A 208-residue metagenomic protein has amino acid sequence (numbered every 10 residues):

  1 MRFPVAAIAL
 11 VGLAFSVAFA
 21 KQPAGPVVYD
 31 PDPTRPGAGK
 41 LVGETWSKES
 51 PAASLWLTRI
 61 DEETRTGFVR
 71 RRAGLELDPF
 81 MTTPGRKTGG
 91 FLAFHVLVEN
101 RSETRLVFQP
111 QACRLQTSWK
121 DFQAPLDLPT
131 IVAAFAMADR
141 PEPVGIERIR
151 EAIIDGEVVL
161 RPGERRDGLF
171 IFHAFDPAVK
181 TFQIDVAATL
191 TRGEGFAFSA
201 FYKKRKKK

Functional and structural regions predicted by a protein language model:
M1-P4: Positively charged n-region of N-terminal signal peptides that target proteins for export
A6-S16: Bacterial N-terminal signal peptides
F19-K208: Conserved functional micro-motifs across diverse proteins
